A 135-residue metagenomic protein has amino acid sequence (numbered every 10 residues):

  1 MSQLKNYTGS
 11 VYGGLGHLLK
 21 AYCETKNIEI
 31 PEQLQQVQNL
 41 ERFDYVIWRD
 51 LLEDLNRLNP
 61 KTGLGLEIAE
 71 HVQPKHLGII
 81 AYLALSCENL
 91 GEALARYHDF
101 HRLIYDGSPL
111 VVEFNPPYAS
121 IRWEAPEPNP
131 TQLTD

Functional and structural regions predicted by a protein language model:
M1-P117: N-terminal low-complexity or simple alpha-helical regulatory segments that function as activation/interaction modules
R122-Q132: A short interface-forming secondary-structure element
